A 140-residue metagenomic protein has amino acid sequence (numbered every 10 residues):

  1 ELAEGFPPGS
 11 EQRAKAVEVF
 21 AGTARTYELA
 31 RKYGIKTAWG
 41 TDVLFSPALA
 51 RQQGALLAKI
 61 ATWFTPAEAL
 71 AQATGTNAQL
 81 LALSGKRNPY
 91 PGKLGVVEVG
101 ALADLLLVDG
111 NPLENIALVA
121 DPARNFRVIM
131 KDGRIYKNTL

Functional and structural regions predicted by a protein language model:
E1: Non-cysteine beta-strand/loop elements that form the S-adenosyl-L-methionine
G5-E11, V19-P112: His/Asp/Glu-enriched, well-ordered alpha-helical/loop segment that forms or immediately abuts the divalent-metal
P89-Y90, P122-R124: Short, small/polar residue-rich loop motifs at catalytic or cofactor-binding pockets
L113-L118: Short, Lys/Arg- and Gly-enriched loop/turn segments at beta-strand edges
I129: Short aromatic-centered micro-motifs
D132-G133: Glycine-centered positions in the ABC transporter ATPase nucleotide-binding domain
